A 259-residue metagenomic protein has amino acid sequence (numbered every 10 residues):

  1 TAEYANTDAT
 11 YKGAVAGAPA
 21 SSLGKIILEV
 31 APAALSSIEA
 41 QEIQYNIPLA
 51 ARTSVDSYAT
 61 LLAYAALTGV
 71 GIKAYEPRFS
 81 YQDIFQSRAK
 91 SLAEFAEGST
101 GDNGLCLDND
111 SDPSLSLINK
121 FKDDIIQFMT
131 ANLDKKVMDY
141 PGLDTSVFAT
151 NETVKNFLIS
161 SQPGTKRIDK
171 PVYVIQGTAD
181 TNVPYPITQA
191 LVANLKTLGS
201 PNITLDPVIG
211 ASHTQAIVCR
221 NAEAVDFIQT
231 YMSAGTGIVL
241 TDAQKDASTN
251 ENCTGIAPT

Functional and structural regions predicted by a protein language model:
T1-N6: Short glycine-enriched nucleophile-adjacent loop and the immediately C-terminal alpha-helix near the catalytic center
T7-D8, G164-I168: Extracellular/periplasmic catalytic domains that process cell-envelope and extracellular macromolecules
K12-G17, S22, P171-Q176, T204-P207: Structural recognition of the beta-strand scaffold that forms the well-ordered cores of secreted hydrolase catalytic
G17-T165: Accessory cap/linker subdomain of secreted extracellular hydrolases
L28, K155-N156, N182, Q189-A190 (+1 more regions): C-terminal catalytic histidine-bearing segment of alpha/beta-hydrolase fold enzymes
G142-T145, G177-T181: Second-shell loop/turn segments in exported
V147-N151, T165, T181-P184, I217 (+1 more regions): Solvent-exposed, acidic/flexible segments
L158, I168, Y173-D180: Short beta-strand/loop motif that positions the catalytic acidic residue of the alpha/beta-hydrolase fold
